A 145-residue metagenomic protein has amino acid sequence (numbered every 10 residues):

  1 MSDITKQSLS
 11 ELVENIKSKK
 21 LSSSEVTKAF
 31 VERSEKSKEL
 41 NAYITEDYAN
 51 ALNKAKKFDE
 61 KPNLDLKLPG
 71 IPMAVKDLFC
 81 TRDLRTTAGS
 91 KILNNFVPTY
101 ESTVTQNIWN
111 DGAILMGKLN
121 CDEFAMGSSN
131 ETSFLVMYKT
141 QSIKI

Functional and structural regions predicted by a protein language model:
M1-E46, N50-K56: An N-terminal boundary/leader segment
K20, S24, L64, L84: Conserved SET/PR domain catalytic loop and adjacent active-site segment of histone-lysine N-methyltransferases
A29, T45, K67-P69, T140: Short coil/turn segments at secondary-structure boundaries
K36-S37, K61, D111: Structured helix-beta-strand junction loops
L40, D59, R85: N-terminal Rossmann-like NAD(P)+-binding subdomain of aldehyde/semialdehyde dehydrogenases
F58-P72: Immediate post-signal peptide segment of exported/extracytoplasmic ligand-binding proteins
P69-I145: Short glycine/serine-rich loop/turn segments
